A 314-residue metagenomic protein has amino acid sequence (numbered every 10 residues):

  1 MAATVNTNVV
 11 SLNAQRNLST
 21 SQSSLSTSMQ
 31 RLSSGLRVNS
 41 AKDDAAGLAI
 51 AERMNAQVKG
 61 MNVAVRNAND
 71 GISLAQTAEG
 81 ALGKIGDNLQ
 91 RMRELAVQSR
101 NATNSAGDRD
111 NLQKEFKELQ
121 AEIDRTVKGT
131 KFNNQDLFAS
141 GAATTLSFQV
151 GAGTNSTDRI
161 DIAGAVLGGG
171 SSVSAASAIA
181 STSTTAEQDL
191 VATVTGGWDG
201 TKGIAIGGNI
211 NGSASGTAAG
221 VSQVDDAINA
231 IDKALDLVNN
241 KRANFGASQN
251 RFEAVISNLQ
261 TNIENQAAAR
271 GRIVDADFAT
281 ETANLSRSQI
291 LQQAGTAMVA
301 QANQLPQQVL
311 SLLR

Functional and structural regions predicted by a protein language model:
M1-R314: Primary detection of the long, small/polar-rich alpha-helical "axial" segments characteristic of bacterial flagellar
